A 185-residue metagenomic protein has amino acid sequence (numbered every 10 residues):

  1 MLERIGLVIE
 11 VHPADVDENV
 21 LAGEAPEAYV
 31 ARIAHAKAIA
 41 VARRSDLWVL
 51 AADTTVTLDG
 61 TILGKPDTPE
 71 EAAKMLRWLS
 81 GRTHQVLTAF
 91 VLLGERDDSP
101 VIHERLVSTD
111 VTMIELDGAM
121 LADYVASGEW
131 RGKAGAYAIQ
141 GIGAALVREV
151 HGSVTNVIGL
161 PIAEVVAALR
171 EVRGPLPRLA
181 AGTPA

Functional and structural regions predicted by a protein language model:
M1-V11, V172: N-terminal G-site helix/loop of the GST-like fold
E10-E18: A short beta-strand-loop structural module common to alpha/beta enzyme folds
G23-A185: Anionic-ligand binding patches
